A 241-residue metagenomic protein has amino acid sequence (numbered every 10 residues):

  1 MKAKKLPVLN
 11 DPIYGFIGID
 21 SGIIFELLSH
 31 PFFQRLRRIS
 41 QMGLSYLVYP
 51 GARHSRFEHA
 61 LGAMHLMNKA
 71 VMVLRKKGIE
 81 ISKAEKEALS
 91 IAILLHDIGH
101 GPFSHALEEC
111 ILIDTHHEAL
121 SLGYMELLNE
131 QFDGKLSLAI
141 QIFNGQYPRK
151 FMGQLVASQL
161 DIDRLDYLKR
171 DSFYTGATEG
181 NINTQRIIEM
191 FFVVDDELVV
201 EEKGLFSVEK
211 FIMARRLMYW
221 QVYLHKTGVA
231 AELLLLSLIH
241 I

Functional and structural regions predicted by a protein language model:
M1-R38: Non-catalytic interface/linker regions that flank or bridge core catalytic/transmembrane domains
D20, L27, R35-E58, E108 (+2 more regions): Active-site flanking loop/helix segments enriched in acidic
M42-L44, V48-A88: Alpha-helical phosphate/pyrophosphate-handling elements in metalloenzyme active cores
G62-N68, H116-N129: An active-site-proximal "capping" alpha-helix that borders the catalytic cofactor pocket
A63, E85-H105, S121, L235: His-Asp-centered metal-binding catalytic motifs of divalent-metal-dependent phosphohydrolases/nucleases
I79-I93, L138-G145, F151: Alpha-helical scaffolds flanking conserved acidic
L127-L217, L224-T227: Histidine/acidic-rich helix-loop-helix segments that form or flank divalent-metal centers in metalloenzyme catalytic
I239-I241: Conserved small/polar residues in nucleotide/adenosyl-binding loops
